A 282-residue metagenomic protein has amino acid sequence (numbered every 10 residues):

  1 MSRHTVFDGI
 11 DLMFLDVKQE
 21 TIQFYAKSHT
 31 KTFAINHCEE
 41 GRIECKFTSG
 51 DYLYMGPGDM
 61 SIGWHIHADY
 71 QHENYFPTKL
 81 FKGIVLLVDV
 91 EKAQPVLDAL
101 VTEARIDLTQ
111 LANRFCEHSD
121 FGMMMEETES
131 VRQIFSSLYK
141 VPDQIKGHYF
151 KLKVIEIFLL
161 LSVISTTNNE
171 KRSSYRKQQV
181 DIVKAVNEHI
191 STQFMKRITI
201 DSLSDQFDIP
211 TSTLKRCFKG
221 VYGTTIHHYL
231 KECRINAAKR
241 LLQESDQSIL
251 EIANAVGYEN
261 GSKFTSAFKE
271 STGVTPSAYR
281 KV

Functional and structural regions predicted by a protein language model:
M1-L108: N-terminal regulatory/effector-sensing and dimerization cores that precede helix-turn-helix DNA-binding domains
T109-E127, K140-Y149, F158-E188, T192 (+2 more regions): Short, Lys/Arg-enriched, Trp-marked, Pro/Gly-tolerant hinge/linker segments that flank
S130-R132: A eukaryotic "domain-start" boundary segment
K184-T192, K196-S204, G220-S262, K281-V282: Terminal helix-turn-helix DNA-binding modules in bacterial transcription factors
S212, S262, S277: Key DNA-contact positions within bacterial/archaeal DNA-binding proteins
L214, F218, K263-F264, F268: Short hydrophobic/aromatic patch on the recognition helix
Q243, T265-V282: …primarily DNA-binding HTH/wHTH and HhH modules…
